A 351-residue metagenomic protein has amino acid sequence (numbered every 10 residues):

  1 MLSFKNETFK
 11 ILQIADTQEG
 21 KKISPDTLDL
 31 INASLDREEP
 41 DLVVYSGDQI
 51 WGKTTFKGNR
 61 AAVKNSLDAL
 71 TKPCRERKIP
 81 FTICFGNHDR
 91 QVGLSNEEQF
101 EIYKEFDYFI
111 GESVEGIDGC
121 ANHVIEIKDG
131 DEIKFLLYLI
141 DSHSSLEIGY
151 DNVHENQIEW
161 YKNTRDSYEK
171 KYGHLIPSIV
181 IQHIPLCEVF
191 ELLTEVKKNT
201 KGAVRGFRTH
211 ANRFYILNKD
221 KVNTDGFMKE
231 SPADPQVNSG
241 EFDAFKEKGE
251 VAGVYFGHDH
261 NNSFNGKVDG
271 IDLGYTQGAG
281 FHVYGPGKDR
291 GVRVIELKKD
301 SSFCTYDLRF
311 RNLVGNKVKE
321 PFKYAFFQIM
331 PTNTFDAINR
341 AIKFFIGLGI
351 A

Functional and structural regions predicted by a protein language model:
M1-A69: N-terminal active-site segment of His-dependent metallophosphoesterases
L2, V124-D129, L137, G226-F227 (+3 more regions): Binuclear metal-dependent phosphoesterase catalytic core
S3, K64-G173, N199-G206, V294-K298: Extended active-site neighborhood of metal-dependent phosphoesterases/phosphodiesterases
T8-Q18, K134-S144, I181, I271-G278: Active-site-proximal beta-strand elements of phosphoester/diester hydrolases
D16, I31, V43, D48 (+8 more regions): Divalent metal-coordination and catalytic microenvironments
G20-K22, W51-T54, I83-S95, S145-I148 (+4 more regions): Active-site environment of divalent metal-dependent phosphoester hydrolases
I23-D26, G47-K72, H88-Y108, L192 (+1 more regions): Metal-dependent catalytic neighborhoods of phosphoester/phosphodiester hydrolases
E38-L42, L136, Y150-S263: His/acidic metal-ligating clusters that form di-metal
